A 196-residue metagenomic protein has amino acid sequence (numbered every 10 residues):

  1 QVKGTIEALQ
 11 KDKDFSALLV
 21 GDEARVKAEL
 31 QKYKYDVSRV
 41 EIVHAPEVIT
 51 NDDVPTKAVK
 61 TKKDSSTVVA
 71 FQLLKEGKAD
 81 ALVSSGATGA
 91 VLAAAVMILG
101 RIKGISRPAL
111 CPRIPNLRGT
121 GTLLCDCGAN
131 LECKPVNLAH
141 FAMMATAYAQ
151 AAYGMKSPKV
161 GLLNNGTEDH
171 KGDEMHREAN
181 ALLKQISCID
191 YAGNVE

Functional and structural regions predicted by a protein language model:
Q1-A28: N-terminal phosphate-binding or glycine-rich loops at protein starts, especially the Walker A/P-loop of NTPases
Q1-K3, V26-K27, D64-G77, A81-A95 (+4 more regions): Short glycine/serine/threonine-rich phosphate/pyrophosphate-binding segments that cradle anionic phosphate groups
L9-K13, Q31-S38, Y153, L183-C188: Short helix-capping segments at alpha-helix termini
S16-L18, A24, L131-N194: Glycine-rich phosphate/diphosphate-binding loop of Rossmann-like nucleotide-binding domains
L19-G21, E41-V43, S84-G86, R113-I114 (+2 more regions): Short beta-strand segments
Y35-A79: Phosphate/nucleotide-donor binding subsite
E47-V48, A87-G89, M97, T167-E168: Short glycine-rich anion-binding loops that position phosphate/pyrophosphate groups of nucleotides and phosphorylated
L92-G128, Q185-V195: Short, acidic/small-residue loops that bind anionic groups at enzyme active sites
